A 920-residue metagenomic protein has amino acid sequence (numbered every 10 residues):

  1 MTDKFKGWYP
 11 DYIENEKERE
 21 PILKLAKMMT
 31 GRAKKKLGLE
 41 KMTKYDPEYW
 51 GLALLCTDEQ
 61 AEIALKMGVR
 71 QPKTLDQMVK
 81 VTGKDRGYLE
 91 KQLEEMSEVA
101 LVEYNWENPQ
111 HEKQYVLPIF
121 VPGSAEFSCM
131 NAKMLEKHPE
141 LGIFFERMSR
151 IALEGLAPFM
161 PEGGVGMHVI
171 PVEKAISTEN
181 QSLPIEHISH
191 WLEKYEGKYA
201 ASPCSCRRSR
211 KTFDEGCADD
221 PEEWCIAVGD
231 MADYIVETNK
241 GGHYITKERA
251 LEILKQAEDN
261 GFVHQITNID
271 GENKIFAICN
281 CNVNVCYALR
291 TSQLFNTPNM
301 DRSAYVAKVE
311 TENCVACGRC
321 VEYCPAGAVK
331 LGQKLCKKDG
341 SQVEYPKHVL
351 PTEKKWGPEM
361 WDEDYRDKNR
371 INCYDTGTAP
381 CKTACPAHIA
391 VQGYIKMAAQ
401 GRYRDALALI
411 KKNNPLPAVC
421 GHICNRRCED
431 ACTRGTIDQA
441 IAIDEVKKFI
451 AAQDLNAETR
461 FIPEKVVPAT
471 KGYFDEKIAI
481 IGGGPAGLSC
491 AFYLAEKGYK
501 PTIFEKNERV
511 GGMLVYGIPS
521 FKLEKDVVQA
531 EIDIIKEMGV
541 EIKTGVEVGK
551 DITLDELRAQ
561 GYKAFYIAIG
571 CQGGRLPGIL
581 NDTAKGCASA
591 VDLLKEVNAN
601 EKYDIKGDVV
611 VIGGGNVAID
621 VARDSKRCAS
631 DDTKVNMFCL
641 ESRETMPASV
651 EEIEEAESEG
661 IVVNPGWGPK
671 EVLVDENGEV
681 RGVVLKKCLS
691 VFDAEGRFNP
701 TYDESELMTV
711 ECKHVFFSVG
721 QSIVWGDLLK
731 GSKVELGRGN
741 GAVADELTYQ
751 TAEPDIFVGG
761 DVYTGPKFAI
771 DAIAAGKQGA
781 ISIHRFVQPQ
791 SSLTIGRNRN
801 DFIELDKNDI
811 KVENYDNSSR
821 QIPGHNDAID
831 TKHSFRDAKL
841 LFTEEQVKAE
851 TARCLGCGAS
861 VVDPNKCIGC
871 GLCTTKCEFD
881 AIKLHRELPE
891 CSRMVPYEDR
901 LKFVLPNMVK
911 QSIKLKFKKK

Functional and structural regions predicted by a protein language model:
K84, Y115, Q265-I278, L294-Y323 (+13 more regions): Ferredoxin-like iron-sulfur electron-transfer modules
P109, Y287-E312, G327-R370, I389-P415 (+12 more regions): Non-heme iron-sulfur electron-transfer modules
H111-R150: Short, amphipathic alpha-helical interaction segments positioned at domain boundaries
I389-A399, A440-D444, I480-V548, R575-G578 (+5 more regions): Beta1-alpha1 glycine-rich phosphate/pyrophosphate-binding loop at the start of Rossmann-like nucleotide-binding domains
D405, G472, E476-A479, Q529-I579 (+5 more regions): Feature captures the FAD/FMN-dependent oxidoreductase FAD-binding
I450-G472, K497, A530-K550, G574-C628 (+1 more regions): Glycine-rich dinucleotide-binding loop and its adjacent helix/turn
T583-D608, V672, E676, D693-P766: FAD-site-proximal beta/loop scaffold in flavoenzymes
V762-V787: A conserved FAD-binding loop/helix module that cradles the flavin
